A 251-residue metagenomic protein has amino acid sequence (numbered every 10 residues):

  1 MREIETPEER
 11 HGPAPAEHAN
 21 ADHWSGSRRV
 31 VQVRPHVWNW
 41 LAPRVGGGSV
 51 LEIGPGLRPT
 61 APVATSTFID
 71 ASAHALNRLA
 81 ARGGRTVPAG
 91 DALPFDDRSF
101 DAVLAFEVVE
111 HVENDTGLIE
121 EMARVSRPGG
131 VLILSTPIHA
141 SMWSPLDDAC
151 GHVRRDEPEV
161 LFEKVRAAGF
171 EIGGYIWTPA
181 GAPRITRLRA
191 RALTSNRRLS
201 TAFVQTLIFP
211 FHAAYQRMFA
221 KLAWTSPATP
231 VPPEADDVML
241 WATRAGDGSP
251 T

Functional and structural regions predicted by a protein language model:
M1-R98, A102-F106, T116-I119, G174-T178 (+3 more regions): Conserved N-terminal segment of class I S-adenosyl-L-methionine
A75, A140-M142, P179-A182: Feature marks short, surface-exposed loop/turn motifs that line or immediately flank catalytic pockets and channel
E107-H111: A short His-aromatic
V112-T116, T136: A structural helix-start
T116-V131: A short glycine-rich, Lys/Arg-flanked "PGG" loop and its adjoining helix->strand segment in the class I
L132-R154, P158-E163: Short, glycine-/aromatic-enriched active-site segment of Class I SAM-dependent methyltransferases
F162-R191: Substrate-binding/catalytic lobe of Class I Rossmann-like enzymes that use SAM or dcSAM, i.e., the mid-to-C-terminal
